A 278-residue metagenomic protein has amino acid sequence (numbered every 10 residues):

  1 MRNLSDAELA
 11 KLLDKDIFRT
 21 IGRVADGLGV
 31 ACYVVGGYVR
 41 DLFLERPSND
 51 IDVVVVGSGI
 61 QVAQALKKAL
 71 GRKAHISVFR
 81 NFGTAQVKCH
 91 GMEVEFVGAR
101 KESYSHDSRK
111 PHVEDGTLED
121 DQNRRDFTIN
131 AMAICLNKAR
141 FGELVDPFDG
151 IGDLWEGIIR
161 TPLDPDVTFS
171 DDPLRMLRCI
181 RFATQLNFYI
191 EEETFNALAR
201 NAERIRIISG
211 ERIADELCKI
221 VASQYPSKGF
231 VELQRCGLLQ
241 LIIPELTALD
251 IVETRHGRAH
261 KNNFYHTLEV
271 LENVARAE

Functional and structural regions predicted by a protein language model:
M1-E278: Catalytic cores of the polymerase beta-like nucleotidyltransferase superfamily and closely associated nucleotide
